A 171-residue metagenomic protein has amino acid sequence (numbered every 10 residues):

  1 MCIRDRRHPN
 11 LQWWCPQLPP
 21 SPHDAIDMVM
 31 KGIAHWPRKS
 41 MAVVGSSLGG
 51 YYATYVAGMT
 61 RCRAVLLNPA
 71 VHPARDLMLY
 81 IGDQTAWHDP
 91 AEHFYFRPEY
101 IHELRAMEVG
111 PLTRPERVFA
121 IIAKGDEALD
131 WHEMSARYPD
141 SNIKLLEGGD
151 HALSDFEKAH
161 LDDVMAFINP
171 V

Functional and structural regions predicted by a protein language model:
M1-D5: Conserved small/polar residues in nucleotide/adenosyl-binding loops
P9-D24: A short beta-strand-loop structural module common to alpha/beta enzyme folds
L11, M41, E116-R117: Residue-level recognition of the N-termini of beta-strands and the immediately preceding loop/turn
I26-S40: Conserved acidic catalytic loop of the alpha/beta-hydrolase fold
S40-A42, R63: Structural motif
V44-A53: Gly/Ala-rich beta-loop-alpha elbow adjacent to hydrolase catalytic centers
V56-T60: Aromatic pocket-lining residues of Rossmann-like dinucleotide-binding sites
R63, L67-V171: The alpha/beta-hydrolase serine catalytic core
